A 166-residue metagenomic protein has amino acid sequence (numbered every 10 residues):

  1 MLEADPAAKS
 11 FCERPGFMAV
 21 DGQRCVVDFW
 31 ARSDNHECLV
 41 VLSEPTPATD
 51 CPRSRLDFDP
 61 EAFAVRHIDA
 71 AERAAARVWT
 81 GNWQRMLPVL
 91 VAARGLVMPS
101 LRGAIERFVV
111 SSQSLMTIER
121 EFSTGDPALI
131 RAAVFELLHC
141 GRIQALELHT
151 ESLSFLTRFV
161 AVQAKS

Functional and structural regions predicted by a protein language model:
M1-S166: Electrostatic, structured charged patches in enzyme active sites and in nucleic-acid/phosphate-binding
